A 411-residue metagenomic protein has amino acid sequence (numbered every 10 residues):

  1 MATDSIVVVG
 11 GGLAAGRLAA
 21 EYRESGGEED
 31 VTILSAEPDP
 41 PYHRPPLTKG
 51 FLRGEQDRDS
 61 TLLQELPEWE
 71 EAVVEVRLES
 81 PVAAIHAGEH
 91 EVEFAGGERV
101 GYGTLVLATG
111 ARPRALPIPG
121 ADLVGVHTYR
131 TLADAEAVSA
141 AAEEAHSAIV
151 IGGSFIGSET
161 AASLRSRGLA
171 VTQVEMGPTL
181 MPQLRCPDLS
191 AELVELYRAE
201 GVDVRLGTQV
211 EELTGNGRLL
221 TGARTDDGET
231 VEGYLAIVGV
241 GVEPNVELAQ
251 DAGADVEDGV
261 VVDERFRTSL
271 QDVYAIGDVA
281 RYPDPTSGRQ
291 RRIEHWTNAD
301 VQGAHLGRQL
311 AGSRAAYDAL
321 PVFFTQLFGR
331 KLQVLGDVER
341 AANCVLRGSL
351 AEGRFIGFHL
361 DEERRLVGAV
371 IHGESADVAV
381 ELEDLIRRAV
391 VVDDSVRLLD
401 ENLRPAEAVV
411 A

Functional and structural regions predicted by a protein language model:
M1-V7, L63-S147, R224-D226, I237-G239 (+3 more regions): FAD-binding core/adjacent interface of flavoenzyme oxidoreductases
A2-V74, S163-R185: Beta1-alpha1 glycine-rich phosphate/pyrophosphate-binding loop at the start of Rossmann-like nucleotide-binding domains
S5, V231-D255, R330-A411: C-terminal catalytic lobe of FAD-dependent flavoproteins
G10-L13, R130-T131, I151-S154: Glycine-rich Rossmann-fold phosphate-binding loop(s) that bind the pyrophosphate of adenine dinucleotide cofactors
A15, G157-S158: N-terminal Rossmann-fold NAD(P) dinucleotide-binding loop
E28-D30, E71-E93, V100, R167-V262: A Rossmann-like FAD-binding core segment of flavoenzymes
D122-A145, L219, R224, E229-V301 (+1 more regions): FAD-site-proximal beta/loop scaffold in flavoenzymes
G288-I293, R308-E339: Active-site-proximal substrate-binding core of FAD-dependent oxidoreductases
